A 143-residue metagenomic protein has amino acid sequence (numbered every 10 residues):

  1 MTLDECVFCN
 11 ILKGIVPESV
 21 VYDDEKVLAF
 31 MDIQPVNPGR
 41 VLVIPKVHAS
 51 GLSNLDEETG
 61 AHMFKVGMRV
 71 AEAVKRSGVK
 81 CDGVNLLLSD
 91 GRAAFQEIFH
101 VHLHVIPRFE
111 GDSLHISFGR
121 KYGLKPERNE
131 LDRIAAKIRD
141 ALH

Functional and structural regions predicted by a protein language model:
M1-H143: HIT superfamily nucleotide-processing domains
